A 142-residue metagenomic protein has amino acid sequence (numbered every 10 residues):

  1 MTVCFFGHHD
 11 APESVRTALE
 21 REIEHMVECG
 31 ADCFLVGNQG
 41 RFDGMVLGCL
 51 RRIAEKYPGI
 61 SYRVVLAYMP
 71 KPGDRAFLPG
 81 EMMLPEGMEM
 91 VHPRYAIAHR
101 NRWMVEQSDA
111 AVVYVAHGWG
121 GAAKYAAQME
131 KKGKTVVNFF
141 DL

Functional and structural regions predicted by a protein language model:
M1-T2, G7-L142: Acidic/glycine-enriched connector segments
